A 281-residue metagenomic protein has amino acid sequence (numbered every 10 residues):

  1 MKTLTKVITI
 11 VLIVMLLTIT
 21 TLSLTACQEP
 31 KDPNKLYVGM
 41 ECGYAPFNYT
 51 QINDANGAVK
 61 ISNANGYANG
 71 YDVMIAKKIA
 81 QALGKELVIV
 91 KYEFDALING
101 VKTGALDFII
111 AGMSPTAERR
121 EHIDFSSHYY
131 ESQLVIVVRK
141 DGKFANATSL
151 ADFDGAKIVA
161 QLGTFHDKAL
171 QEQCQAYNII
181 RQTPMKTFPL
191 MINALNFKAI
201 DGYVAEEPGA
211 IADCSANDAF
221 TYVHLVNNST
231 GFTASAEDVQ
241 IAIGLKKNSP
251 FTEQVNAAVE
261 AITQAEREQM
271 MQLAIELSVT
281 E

Functional and structural regions predicted by a protein language model:
V11-T21: Bacterial N-terminal signal peptides
L22-A26: C-terminal motif of bacterial Sec signal peptides marking the signal peptidase cleavage site
D32-M113: Extracytoplasmic small-molecule ligand-binding "clamshell" domains of the periplasmic binding protein/Venus flytrap
C42-A45, N65-Q81, M113, V135-P189 (+1 more regions): Bilobed "Venus flytrap"/periplasmic-binding protein-like clamshell domains and structurally analogous long
K77, Q81, E86-D152, N228-S235: Acidic, polar ligand-binding/catalytic clefts
A96, G112-H122, A169-Q173, N196-F197 (+1 more regions): A ligand-binding cleft/hinge motif common to bilobed small-molecule-binding domains
E131-V138, A216-V259, E276-E281: Periplasmic-binding protein-like
F165-M185, Y222-V223, N256-E281: Ligand-binding clefts/hinges and TM-proximal coupling segments of bilobed small-molecule sensing domains
